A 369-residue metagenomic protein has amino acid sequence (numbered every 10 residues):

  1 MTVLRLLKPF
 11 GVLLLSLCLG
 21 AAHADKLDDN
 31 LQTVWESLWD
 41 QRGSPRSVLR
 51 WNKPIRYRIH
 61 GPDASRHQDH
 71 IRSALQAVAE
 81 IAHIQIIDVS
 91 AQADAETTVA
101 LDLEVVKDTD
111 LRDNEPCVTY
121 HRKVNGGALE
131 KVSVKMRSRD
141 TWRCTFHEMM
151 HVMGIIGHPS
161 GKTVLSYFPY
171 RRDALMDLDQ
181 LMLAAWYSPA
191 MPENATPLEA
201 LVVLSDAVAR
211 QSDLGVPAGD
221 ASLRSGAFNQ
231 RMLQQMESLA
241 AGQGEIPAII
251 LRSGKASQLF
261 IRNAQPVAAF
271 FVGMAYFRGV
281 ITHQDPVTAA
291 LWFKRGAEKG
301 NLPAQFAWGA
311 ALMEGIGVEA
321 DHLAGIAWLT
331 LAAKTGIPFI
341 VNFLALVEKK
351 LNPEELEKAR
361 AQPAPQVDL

Functional and structural regions predicted by a protein language model:
A21-I59, D63-R66, A79: Disordered inhibitory propeptide/activation segment of secreted metzincin zinc metalloprotease zymogens, centered on
S65-G161, G273: Metzincin-family zinc-dependent endopeptidase catalytic domain
C117-D140, H158-K255, L259-R262, F339 (+1 more regions): Metalloprotease/metallohydrolase-associated module, dominated by Zn2+-dependent proteases
P247-S253, H283-L291, E319-A327, K358: Structural signature of tandem alpha-helical TPR/SEL1-like repeats, specifically the intra-repeat loop/turn
R262-P266, R278-V280, E298-L302, E314-I316 (+2 more regions): Short helix-capping/linker turns of helical repeat alpha-solenoids
A269-R278, A307-E314, A345-E348: Hydrophobic face of amphipathic alpha-helices that form TPR/SEL1-like repeat modules and related alpha-solenoid
F339-L369: Terminal, low-structured helical/coil segments at or just beyond the last alpha-helical repeat
